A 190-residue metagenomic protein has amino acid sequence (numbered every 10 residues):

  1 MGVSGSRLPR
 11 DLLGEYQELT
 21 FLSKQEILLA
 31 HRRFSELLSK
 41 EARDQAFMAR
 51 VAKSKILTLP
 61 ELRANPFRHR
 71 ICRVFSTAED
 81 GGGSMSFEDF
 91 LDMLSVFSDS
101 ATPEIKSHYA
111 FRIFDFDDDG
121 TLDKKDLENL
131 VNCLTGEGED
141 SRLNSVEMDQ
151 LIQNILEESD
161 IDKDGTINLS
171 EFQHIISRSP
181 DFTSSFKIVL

Functional and structural regions predicted by a protein language model:
G2-C72, S76-A78: Eukaryote-specific detector of the first structured module of a protein
R33-E36, A46-R68, C72, M85-S98 (+3 more regions): Amphipathic regulatory helices of Ca2+-sensor modules
L37, V74-A78, R112-F116, E157-S159: Calcium-binding motifs, dominated by EF-hand helix-loop-helix domains
A101-I105: Short pre-active-site segment immediately N-terminal to the catalytic Zn-binding motif
D119, D162-D164: Acidic carboxylate motifs that coordinate Ca2+ or other divalent cations, activating on Asp/Glu
V146-I152: Mid-core helix/loop region of P-loop NTP-binding domains shared across ATPases and GTPases
